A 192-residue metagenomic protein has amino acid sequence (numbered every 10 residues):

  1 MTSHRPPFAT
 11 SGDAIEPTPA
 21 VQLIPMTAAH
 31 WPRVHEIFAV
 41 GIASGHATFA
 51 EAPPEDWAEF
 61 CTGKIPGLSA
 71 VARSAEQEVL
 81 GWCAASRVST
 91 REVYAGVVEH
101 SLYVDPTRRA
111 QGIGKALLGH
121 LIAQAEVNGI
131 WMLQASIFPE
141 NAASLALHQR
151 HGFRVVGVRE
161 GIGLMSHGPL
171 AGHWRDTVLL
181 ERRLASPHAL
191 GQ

Functional and structural regions predicted by a protein language model:
F8, G161-Q192: C-terminal "cap" of GNAT-fold acetyltransferases
V21-V34: A short beta-loop-alpha structural element at the N-terminal edge of CoA-dependent acyl/N-acetyltransferase catalytic
H35-E51: Helix-loop element at the rim of GNAT/NAT acetyltransferase active sites that forms part of the acceptor-substrate
A47-T107, L118-G119, R183-A185: Acetyl-CoA-dependent GNAT
A84, E92, Q134-I137, Q149 (+1 more regions): Conserved catalytic-core motifs of GNAT/GCN5-like acyltransferases
R109, A135-L145: Conserved beta-strand-loop-alpha-helix junction that forms the acyl-donor binding cleft
A110-A125, A146-R150: Conserved acetyl-CoA-binding loop-helix of GNAT-fold acetyltransferases
A125-I137: Conserved GNAT acetyl-CoA-binding A-motif
